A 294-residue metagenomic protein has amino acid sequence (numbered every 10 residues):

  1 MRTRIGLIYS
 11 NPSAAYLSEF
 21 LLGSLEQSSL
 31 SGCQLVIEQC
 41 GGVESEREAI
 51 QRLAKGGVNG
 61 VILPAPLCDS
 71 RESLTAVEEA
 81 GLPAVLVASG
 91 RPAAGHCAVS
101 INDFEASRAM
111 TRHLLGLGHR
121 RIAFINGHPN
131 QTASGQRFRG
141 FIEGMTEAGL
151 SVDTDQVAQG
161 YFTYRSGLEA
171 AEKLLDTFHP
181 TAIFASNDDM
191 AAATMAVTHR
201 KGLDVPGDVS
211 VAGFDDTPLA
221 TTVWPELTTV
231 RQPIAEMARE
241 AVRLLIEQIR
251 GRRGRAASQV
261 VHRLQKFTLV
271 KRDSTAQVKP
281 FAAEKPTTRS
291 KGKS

Functional and structural regions predicted by a protein language model:
R2-R112, G116, L174-L175: Alpha-helical recognition/docking segments in bacterial nutrient-uptake and carbohydrate-utilization systems
Y9-E19, I37-S45, L67, A98-A109 (+5 more regions): Hinge/beta->alpha junction and helix N-cap segments in small-molecule ligand-binding domains
S28, G144-M145, T198, I249: Conserved hydrophobic residues forming the short capping helix/wall of the S-adenosyl-L-methionine
L30-S31, A80, T146-V152, L175-H179 (+1 more regions): Short helix-capping segments at alpha-helix termini
N59, R120-R121, P180-T181: Short acidic/polar active-site loop segments enriched in Thr and Asp
S73-G81, E143, T194-L203: Glycosyltransferases and closely related glycan-assembly transferases that use nucleotide-activated donors
R120-R121, V152-Q156, V205-S210: Short acidic capping loops at alpha-helix termini that bridge into adjacent secondary structure
E172-K293: Flexible loop/turn connectors
